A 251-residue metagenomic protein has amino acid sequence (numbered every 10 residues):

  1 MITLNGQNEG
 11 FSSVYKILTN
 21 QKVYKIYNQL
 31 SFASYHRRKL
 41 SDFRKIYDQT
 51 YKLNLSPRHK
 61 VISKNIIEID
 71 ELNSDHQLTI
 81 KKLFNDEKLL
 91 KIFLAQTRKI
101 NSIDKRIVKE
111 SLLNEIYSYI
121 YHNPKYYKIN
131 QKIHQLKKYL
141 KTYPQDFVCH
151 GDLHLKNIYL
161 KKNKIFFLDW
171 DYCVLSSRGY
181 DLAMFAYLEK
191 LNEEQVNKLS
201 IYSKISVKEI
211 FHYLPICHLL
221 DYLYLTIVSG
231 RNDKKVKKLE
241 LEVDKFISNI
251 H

Functional and structural regions predicted by a protein language model:
M1-T19: ATP-binding glycine-rich phosphate-binding loop
G10-F11, V23-S63, I67, H76-K99: A conserved alpha-helical element in kinase catalytic cores
S13-I17, L136-Y180: Active-site acidic catalytic loop and adjacent metal/ATP-binding pocket of ATP-dependent phosphoryl transfer enzymes
K16-K25, S56, E68, Y159 (+1 more regions): Short hydrophobic-acidic sequence motifs that mark active-site Asp/Glu residues
Q29, N65-F84, S102-K105, Y121-H122 (+1 more regions): A glycine-centered beta->alpha junction motif in the catalytic cores of kinase/phosphotransferase enzymes
T97, N101-D104, S203: Protein kinase-like catalytic domain
S102-G151, K161, E242: An alpha-helical support segment within catalytic cores of ATP-dependent transferases
G179-S206, P215-D233, E242-F246: Active-site activation/catalytic loop segments of kinase-like enzymes and analogous catalytic loops in related
